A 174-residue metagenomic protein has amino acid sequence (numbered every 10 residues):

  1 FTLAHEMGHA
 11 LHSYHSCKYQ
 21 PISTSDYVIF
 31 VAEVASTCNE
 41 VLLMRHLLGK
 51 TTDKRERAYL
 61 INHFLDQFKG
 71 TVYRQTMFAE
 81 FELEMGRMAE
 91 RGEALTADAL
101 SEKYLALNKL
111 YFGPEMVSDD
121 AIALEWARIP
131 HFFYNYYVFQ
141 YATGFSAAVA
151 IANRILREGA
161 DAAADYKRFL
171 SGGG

Functional and structural regions predicted by a protein language model:
F1-T2, S13-T37: Post-HEXXH active-site segment of zinc metalloproteases
L3, L11, G49, K54 (+1 more regions): C-terminal, non-catalytic "cap/extension" segments appended to globular domains
Y14-C17, P21, Y59, I122 (+1 more regions): A generic structural signal for ordered alpha-helices
S16-Q20, M44, T51, I151: Single-residue recognition of alpha-helix boundary sites
Y19-I29, L60-Q67, G86-M88: Short beta-alpha connecting loops at secondary-structure transitions that line or flank enzyme active sites
D26-R55, F64-D66, G70, G144: Post-HExxH zinc-binding segment in Zn-dependent metallohydrolases
